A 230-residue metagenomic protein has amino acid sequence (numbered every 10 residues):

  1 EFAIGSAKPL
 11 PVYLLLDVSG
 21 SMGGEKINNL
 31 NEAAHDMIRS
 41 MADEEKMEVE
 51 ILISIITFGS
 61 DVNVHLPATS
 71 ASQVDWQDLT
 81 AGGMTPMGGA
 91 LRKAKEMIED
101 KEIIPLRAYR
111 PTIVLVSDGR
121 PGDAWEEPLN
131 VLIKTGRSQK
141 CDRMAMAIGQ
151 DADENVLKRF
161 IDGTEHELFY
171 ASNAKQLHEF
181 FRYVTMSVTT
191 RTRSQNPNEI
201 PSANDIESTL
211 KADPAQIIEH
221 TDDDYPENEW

Functional and structural regions predicted by a protein language model:
E1-Y13, V18-N28, A42, E99-R107: Acidic, polar low-complexity linker/tail segments
L16-S19, L30, I55-F58, A94 (+1 more regions): DG-centered beta-turn motif at the end of beta-strands
M22, D61-K93, R120, T135-Q139: Short, charged loop segments at secondary-structure junctions
L30-D43: An active-site-proximal "capping" alpha-helix that borders the catalytic cofactor pocket
V49-D78, E154-D162: Short beta-strand-loop
G119-G163: VWA/integrin I-like adhesion module and closely mimicked acidic/polar interface patches used
G149, A174, H178, T192-W230: Extended acidic, low-complexity intrinsically disordered regions
Q150-E199: Von Willebrand factor A/integrin I-like adhesion domains
